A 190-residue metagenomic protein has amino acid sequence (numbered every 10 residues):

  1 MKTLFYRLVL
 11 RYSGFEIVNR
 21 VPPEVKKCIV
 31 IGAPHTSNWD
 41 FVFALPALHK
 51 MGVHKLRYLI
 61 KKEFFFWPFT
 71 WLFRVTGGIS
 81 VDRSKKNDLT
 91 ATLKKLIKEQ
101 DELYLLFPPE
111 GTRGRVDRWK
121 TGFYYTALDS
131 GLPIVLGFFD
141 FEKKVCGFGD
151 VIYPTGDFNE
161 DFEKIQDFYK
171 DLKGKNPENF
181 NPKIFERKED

Functional and structural regions predicted by a protein language model:
M1, V9, K85-D190: Non-catalytic C-terminal accessory region of glycerolipid acyltransferases and related lyso-lipid remodeling enzymes
K2-H35: Helix-to-loop junction immediately C-terminal to a conserved catalytic motif
L4-F5, F43, W67-P68, T121-G122: Short Gly/charged-rich anion-binding patches and loops
G14, V53-K55, V75-G77, E102 (+1 more regions): A generic structural signal for alpha->beta connector loops
G14-R20, A44-P46, A91-K94, K120-T121: A generic local structural motif
P23-S84, F141: Catalytic core of membrane glycerolipid acyltransferases/transacylases, capturing the structured, soluble-facing
